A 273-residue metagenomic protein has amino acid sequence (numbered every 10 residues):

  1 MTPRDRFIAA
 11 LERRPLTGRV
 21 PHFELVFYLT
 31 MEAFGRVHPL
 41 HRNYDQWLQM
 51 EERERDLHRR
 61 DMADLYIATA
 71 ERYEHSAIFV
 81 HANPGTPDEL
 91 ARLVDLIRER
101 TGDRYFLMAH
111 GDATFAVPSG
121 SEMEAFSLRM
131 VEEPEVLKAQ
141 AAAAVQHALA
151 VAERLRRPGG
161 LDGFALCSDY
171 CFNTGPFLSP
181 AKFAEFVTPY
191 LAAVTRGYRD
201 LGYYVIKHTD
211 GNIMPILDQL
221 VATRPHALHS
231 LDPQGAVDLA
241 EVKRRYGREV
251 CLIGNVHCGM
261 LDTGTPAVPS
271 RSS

Functional and structural regions predicted by a protein language model:
M1-L65, I78-S273: Active-site loop segments of alpha/beta catalytic cores
H75: Conserved P-loop NTPase "ATPase switch" module shared by AAA+ and STAND
